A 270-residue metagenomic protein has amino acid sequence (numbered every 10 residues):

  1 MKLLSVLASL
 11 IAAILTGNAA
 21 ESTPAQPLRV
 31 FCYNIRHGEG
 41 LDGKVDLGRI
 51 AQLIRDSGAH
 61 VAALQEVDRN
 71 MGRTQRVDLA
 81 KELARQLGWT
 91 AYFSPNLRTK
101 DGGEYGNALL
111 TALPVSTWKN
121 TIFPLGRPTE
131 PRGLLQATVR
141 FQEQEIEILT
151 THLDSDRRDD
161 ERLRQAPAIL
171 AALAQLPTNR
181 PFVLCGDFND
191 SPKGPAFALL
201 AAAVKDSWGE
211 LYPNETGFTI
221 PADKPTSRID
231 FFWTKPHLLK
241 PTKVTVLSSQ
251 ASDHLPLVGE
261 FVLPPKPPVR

Functional and structural regions predicted by a protein language model:
K2-L7, I11-F93, R98-E104, P167 (+1 more regions): N-terminal, active-site-proximal structural segment of metallo-dependent hydrolase catalytic domains
T23-V30, G103-Y105, A112-S116, T129-T150 (+1 more regions): Beta-strand-turn-beta hairpins that frame and shape the catalytic cleft of phosphate-ester-processing enzymes
L28-I35, I50-Q75, L110, A137 (+6 more regions): Active-site beta-strand/loop signature of hydrolases that rely on acidic residues for catalysis
H37-E39, N120-L125, T151-D159: Surface-exposed cleft-lining segments at the edges of enzyme active sites
G43, M71-R76, W89-T111, P128-E130 (+2 more regions): Active site of divalent-metal-dependent phosphoester/diester hydrolases
V45-R49, I122-L125, R132-Q136, V244-V246: Alpha-helical scaffolding within the catalytic cores of extracellular/periplasmic polymer-degrading hydrolases
K81-A84, K119, A201-D206: Short, electropositive alpha-helical surface patch
